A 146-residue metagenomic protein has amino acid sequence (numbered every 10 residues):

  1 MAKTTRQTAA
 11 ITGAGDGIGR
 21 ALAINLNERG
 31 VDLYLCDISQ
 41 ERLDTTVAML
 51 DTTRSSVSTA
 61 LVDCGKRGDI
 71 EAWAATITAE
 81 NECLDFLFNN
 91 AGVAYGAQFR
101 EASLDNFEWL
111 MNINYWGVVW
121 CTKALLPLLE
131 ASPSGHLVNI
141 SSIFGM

Functional and structural regions predicted by a protein language model:
G15-D16: Conserved glycine-rich cofactor-binding loop
V31-T45: Conserved glycine-rich Rossmann-like NAD(P)H-binding loop of the short-chain dehydrogenase/reductase
Q40-E41, A60-A72, L104: The beta1-alpha1 cofactor-binding region of Rossmann-like NAD(H)/NADP(H)-dependent oxidoreductases
N90-Y95: Conserved NAD(P)H cofactor-binding loop of Rossmann-fold oxidoreductase domains
Q98-F99, S103-E108: Substrate-binding pocket helix/loop in short-chain dehydrogenase/reductase
T122-K123: A short, exposed helix-loop element centered on a Lys and neighboring polar residues
S142: Residue(s) in the substrate-gating loop at a strand-loop-helix junction that position the organic substrate next
